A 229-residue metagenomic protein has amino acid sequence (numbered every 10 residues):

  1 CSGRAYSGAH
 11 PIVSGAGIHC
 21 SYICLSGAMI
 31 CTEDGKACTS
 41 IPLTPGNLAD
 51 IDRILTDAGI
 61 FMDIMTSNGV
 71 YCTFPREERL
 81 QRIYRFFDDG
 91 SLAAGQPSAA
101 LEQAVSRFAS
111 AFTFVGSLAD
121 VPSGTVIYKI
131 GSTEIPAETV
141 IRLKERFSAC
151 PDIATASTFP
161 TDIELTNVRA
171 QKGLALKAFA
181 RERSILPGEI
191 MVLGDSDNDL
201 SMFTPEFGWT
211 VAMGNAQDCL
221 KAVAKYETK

Functional and structural regions predicted by a protein language model:
C1-G95: Active-site phosphate-binding/coordination module
S2, L176, L186-K229: Acidic, Mg2+-coordinating phosphoryl-transfer loop and its flanking beta/alpha structural elements, shared across
A9-V13, L143, L220: Hydrophobic packing residues within well-ordered alpha-helices of enzyme cores
A16-I18, S26, A58, C150-P151 (+2 more regions): Short, structured coil segments at secondary-structure junctions
H19-L25, T155, T210-G214: Short hydrophobic/aromatic-enriched beta-strand-loop microsegments
S26-M29, P160, N215-D218: Short, acidic/turn-prone active-site loops that include or flank metal/cofactor- and phosphate-binding residues
C31-D34, T166, L220-E227: Short, charged, surface-exposed secondary-structure boundary motifs
A58, M65-M191, M202: Conserved acidic, metal-coordinating active-site core of Asp-based, Mg2+-dependent phosphoryl-transfer enzymes
